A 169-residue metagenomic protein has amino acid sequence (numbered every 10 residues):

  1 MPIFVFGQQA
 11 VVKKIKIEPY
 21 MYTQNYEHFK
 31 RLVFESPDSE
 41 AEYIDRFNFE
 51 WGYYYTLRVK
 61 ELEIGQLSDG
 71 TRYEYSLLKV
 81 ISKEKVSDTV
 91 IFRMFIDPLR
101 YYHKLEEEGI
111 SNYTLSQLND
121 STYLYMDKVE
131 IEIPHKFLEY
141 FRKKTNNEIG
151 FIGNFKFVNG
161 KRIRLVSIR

Functional and structural regions predicted by a protein language model:
M1-Q9: Bacterial Sec-dependent N-terminal signal peptides
Q8-H28, T89-Q117: Structural detector for short beta-strands of small beta-barrel domains
P37-F47: N-terminal post-signal-peptidase region of extra-cytosolic proteins
Y55-I64, K143-K161: Flexible glycine-rich surface loops and low-complexity tracts that mediate binding to linear polymers
E63-S76, N159-S167: Short, Lys/Arg- and Gly-enriched loop/turn segments at beta-strand edges
G70, K79-P98: A surface/extracellular/periplasmic glyco- and lipid-processing/surface-interacting theme
S111-K156: N-terminal accessory interaction module
